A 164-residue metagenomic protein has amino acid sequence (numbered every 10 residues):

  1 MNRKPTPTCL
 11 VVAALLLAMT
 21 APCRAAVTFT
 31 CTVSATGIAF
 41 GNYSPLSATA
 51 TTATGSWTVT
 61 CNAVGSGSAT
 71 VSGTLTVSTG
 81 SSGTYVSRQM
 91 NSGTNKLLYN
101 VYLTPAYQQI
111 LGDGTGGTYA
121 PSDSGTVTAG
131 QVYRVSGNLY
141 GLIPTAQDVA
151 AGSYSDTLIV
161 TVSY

Functional and structural regions predicted by a protein language model:
M1-V11: Bacterial N-terminal signal peptides that target proteins for export
V11-V12, G112, S122, S155: Intrinsic disorder/low-complexity signal
A18-P22: N-terminal signal peptide c-region/cleavage motif recognized by signal peptidases
C23-T94, S124-Y164: N-terminal small/polar-rich segments of proteins
T76-G80, N100-T104, Q108, G112-G114: Predominantly extracellular/luminal cell-surface or secreted proteins
A106-V132: Extracellular beta-sheet repeat scaffolds used for adhesion and glycan interaction
